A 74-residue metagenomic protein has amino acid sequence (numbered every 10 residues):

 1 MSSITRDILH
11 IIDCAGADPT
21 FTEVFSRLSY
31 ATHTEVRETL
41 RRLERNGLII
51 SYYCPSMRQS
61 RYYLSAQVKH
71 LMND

Functional and structural regions predicted by a protein language model:
M1-H10, R58, N73: Short alpha-helical segments that sit at the start of domains
M1-S2, A17-D18, H33, R61: Alpha-helix N-cap/helix-initiation sites
H10-G16: Short, locally clustered residues in the helix-turn-helix/winged-helix DNA-binding domain
A17-R27: Short acidic, hydrophobic short linear motifs in intrinsically disordered regions
Y30-R45: Short amphipathic alpha-helical interaction segments
E44-C54: A short, conserved structural fragment
C54-D74: Short, cationic-aromatic polyanion-contact patches
